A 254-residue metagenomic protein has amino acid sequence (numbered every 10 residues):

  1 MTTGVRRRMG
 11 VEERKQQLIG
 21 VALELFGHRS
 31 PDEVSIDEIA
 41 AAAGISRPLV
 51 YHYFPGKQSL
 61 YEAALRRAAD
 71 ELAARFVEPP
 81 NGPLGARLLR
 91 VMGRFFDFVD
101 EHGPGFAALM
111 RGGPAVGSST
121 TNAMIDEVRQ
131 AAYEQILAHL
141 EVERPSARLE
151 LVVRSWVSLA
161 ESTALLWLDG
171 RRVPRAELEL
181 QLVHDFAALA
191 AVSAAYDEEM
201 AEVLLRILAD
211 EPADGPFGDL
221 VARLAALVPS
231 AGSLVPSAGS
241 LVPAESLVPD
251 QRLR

Functional and structural regions predicted by a protein language model:
M1-R29, E33-G44, Q58-E62: Basic, helix-initiating cap at the start of DNA-binding domains
M1-T2, E134-A138, D169-R254: C-terminal peripheral helix-coil segments that are non-catalytic and often amphipathic
A43-F54: Short hydrophobic/aromatic patch on the recognition helix
S59-A68, L109, M124-V128: Alpha-helical DNA-contacting segments of helix-turn-helix folds
E62-A63, A73, A190: Short, Lys/Arg-enriched C-terminal cap helix and immediately downstream tail that follows
A63, V77-P104, V142-S146, E179: Hydrophobic alpha-helical connector segments
F98-A123, Y133-L137, E161-D169, E199: Amphipathic alpha-helical segments used for helix-helix packing
G117-E161, A176-A191: Amphipathic alpha-helical packing segments from all-alpha helical-bundle domains
